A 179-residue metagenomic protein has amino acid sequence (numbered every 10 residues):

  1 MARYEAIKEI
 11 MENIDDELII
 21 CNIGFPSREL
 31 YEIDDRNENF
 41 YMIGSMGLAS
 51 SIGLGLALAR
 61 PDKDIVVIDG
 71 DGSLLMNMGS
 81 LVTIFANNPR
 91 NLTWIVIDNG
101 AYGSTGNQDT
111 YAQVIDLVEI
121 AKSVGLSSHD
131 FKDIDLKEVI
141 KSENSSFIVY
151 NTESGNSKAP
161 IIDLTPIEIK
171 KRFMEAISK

Functional and structural regions predicted by a protein language model:
M1, I23-S27, P89-N91: Short hydrophobic/aromatic-rich motifs at helix boundaries and adjacent loops
M1-D16: Active-site pocket-lining segments that scaffold enzyme catalytic pockets across diverse folds
Y4-A6, E32-R172: Thiamine diphosphate
I14-D15, D34, G125, I177-S178: Generic secondary-structure transition motif, activating predominantly at the C-termini of alpha-helices
E17-R36: Acidic-glycine-rich active-site phosphate/pyrophosphate-binding loop
K171-K179: Short, flexible loop segments at boundaries between secondary-structure elements
